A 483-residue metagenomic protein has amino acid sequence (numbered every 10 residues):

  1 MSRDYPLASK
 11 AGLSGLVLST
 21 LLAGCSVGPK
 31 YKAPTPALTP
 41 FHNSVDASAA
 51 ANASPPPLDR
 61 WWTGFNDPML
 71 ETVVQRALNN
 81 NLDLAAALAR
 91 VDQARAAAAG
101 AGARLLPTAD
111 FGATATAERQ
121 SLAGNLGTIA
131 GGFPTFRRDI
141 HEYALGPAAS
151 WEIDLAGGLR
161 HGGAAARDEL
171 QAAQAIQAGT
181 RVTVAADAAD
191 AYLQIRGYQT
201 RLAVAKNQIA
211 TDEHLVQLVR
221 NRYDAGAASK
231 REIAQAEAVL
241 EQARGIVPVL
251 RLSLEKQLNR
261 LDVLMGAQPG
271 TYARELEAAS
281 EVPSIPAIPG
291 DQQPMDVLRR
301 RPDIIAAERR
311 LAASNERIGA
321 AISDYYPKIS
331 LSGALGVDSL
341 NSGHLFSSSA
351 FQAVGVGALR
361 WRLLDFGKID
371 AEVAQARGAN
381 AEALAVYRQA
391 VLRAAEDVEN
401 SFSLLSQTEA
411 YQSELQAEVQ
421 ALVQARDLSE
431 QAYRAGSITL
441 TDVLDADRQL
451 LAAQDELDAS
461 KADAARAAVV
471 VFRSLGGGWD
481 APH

Functional and structural regions predicted by a protein language model:
S2-N79, L126-G132, F136, Y143 (+5 more regions): Terminal intrinsically disordered/low-complexity segments used for targeting and assembly
V27, I246, A452-A459: Hydrophobic transmembrane alpha-helical segments of multi-pass transport and channel proteins
V27-P34, R60, N66-R76, A85-L88 (+5 more regions): Small/polar-residue-enriched beta-strand and adjacent coil segments characteristic of outer-membrane beta-barrel
A86-A101, T180, V184-N207, T211-N221 (+6 more regions): Amphipathic alpha-helical coiled-coil segments
A99-G100, R119-A123, G245-P248, G270: Secretory-pathway/luminal and periplasmic proteins that interact with or process carbohydrate-rich
D224-S253, E456: Repeat-solenoid scaffold signature
